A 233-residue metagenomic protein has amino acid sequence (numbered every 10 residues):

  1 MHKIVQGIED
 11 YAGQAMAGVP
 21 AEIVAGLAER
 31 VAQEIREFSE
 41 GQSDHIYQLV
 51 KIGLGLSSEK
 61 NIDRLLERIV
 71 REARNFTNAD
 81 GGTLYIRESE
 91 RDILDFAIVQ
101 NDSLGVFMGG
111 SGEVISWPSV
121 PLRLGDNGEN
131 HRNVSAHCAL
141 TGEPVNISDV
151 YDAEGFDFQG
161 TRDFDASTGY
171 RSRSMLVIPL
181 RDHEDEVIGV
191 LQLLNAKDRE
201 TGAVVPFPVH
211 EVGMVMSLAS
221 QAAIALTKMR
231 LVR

Functional and structural regions predicted by a protein language model:
H2, Q6, D10-G18, E37 (+5 more regions): Regulatory loop-to-helix N-cap segments in sensory/regulatory domains that couple ligand/signal detection
H2-R64, R68, N75-F76, I98 (+1 more regions): Signal-transmission linkers at sensory-effector interfaces
R30-E34, L140-P144, V190, V212-R233: Signal-transmission/dimerization alpha-helices at domain junctions
R71-R74, D80-E88, D92-A97, S135-H137 (+1 more regions): Short, hydrophobic-rich beta-strand element in sensory/regulatory alpha-beta domains
T83-E129, D152-A153, L191: GAF sensory/regulatory domain recognition with acknowledged cross-activation on helical regulatory dimers
H131-A136, E143, S148-S174, A196-P208: Signal-transducing coupling segments at domain and membrane junctions
R173-D182, V187-G189: A short, aliphatic-rich beta-strand micro-motif
